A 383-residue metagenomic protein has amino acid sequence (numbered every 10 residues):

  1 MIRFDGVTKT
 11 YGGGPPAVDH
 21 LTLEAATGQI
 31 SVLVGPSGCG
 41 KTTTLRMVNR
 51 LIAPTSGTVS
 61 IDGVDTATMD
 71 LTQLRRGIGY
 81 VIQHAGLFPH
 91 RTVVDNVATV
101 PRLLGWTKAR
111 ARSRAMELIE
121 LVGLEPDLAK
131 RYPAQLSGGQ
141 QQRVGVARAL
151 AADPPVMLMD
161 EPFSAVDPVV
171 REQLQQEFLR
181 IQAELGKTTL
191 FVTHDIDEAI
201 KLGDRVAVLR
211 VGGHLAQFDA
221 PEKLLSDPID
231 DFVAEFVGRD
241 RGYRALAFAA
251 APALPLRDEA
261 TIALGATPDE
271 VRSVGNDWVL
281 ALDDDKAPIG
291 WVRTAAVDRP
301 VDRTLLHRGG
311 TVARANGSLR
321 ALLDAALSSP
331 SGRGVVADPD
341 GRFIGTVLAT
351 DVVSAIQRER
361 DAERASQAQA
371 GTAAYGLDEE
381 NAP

Functional and structural regions predicted by a protein language model:
V34-P36: The feature captures the beta-strand-to-loop junction immediately N-terminal to the Walker
N49: Helix-to-loop junction immediately C-terminal to a conserved catalytic motif
D65-G79, L103, A109: ABC ATPase NBD coupling module
H90-A98: Short coil-to-helix segment of the ABC ATPase nucleotide-binding domain corresponding to the Q-loop/switch region
R102, A109-D127: Conserved ABC ATPase "signature" region
A134, A152: Conserved signature/switch motifs of ABC ATPase nucleotide-binding domains
V146: Hydrophobic anchor residue at the start of the ABC signature
R257-D285, R308-Q367, A373-P383: The conserved cystathionine-beta-synthase
